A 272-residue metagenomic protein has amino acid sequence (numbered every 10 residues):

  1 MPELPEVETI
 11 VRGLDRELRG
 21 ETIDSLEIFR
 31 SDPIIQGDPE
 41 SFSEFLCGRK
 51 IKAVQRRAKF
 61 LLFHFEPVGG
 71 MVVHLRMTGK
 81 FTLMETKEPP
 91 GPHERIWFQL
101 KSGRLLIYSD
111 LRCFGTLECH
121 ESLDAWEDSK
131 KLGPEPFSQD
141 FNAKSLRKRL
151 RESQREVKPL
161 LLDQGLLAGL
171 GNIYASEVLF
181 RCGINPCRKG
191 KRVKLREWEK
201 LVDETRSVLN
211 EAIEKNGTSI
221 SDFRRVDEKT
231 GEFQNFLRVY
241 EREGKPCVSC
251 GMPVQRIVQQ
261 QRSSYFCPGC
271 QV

Functional and structural regions predicted by a protein language model:
M1-L117, W126: Gly/Gly-Pro- and Ser/Thr-rich, intrinsically disordered tail segments characteristic of DNA damage-repair and tolerance
M1-L4, P136, D140, L195-V202: Generic detection of long, well-ordered alpha-helical segments
T22-F42, Q55, F60-L62, R149-V272: Basic, nucleic-acid-binding surfaces and adjacent catalytic neighborhoods in DNA/RNA-processing proteins
M71-G169, Y174-R181, K189: Phosphate/anion-contacting hairpin/loop surfaces
